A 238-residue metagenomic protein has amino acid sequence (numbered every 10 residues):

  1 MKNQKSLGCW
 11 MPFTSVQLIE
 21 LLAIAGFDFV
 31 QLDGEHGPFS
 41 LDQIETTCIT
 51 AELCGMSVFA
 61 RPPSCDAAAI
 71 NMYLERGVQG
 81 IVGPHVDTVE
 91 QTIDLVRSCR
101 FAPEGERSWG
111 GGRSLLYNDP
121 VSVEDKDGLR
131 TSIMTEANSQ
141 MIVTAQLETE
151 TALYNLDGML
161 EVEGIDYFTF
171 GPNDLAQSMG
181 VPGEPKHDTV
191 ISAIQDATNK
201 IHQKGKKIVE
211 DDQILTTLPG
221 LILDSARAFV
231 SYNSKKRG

Functional and structural regions predicted by a protein language model:
M1-V58, S64-C65, G164: Conserved N-terminal beta1-alpha1 strand-loop-helix module at the mouth
M1-W10, E124-S139, Q195-N199, Q203: N-terminal amphipathic alpha-helix/helix-capping segment at the start of soluble metabolic enzymes
K2-V16, F59-P63, M141-Y154, T216-L223: Active-site mouth loops of central-metabolism enzymes
C9, L22, D33, I81 (+3 more regions): Conserved, mostly hydrophobic/aromatic
L41-E75, C99-G105, M134-S139, G183-V209: Alpha-helix-loop-beta-strand connector modules within alpha/beta enzyme cores
A68, G80-V162: Conserved anion-binding
G83-V86, D166-N173: Non-cysteine beta-strand/loop elements that form the S-adenosyl-L-methionine
R107-V123, N138-E150, M179-G180, P185-G238: C-terminal alpha-helical cap/extension of soluble enzyme domains
